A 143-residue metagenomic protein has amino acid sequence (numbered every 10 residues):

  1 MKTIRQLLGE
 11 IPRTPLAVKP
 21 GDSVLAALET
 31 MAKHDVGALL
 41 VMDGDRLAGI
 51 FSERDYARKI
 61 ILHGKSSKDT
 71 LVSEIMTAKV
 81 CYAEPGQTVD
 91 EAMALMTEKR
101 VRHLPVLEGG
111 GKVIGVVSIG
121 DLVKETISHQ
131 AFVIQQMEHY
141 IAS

Functional and structural regions predicted by a protein language model:
M1-R13, S52-Y82, Q87-T97, I119-S143: Tandem CBS (Bateman) regulatory domains
T14-A17, R46-L47, Y82, K112: Short, flexible active-site loop motifs that bind/organize anionic cofactors or intermediates
A17-D35, M42, Y82-R100, L107: The conserved cystathionine-beta-synthase
D22-L25, D45, E74-I75, G110 (+1 more regions): Residue-level signal for alpha-helical context at structural boundaries
M31-H34, L39-D55, M96, L104-G120: A glycine-centered beta-loop-beta connector
A78-K79, R102-V113, Y140-S143: Short flexible/disordered coil segments
